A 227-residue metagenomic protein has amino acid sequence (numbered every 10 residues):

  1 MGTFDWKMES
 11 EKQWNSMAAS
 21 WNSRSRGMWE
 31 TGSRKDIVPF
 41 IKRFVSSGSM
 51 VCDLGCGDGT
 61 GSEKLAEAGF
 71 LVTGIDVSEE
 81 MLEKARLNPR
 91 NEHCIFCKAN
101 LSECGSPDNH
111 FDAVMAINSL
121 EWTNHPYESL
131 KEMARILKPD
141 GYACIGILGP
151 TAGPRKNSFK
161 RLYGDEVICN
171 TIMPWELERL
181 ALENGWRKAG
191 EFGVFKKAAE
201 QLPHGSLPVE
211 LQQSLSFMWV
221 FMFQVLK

Functional and structural regions predicted by a protein language model:
M1-V45, K64, M81-K84, N88 (+3 more regions): Conserved class I S-adenosyl-L-methionine
C52, D58-E103: Class I SAM-dependent methyltransferase SAM/SAH-binding core
M115: A conserved beta-strand element that flanks and buttresses the S-adenosyl-L-methionine
N118-S119: Short catalytic micro-motifs in class I SAM-dependent methyltransferases
Y127-P139: A short glycine-rich, Lys/Arg-flanked "PGG" loop and its adjoining helix->strand segment in the class I
C144-T171: Conserved class I S-adenosyl-L-methionine
N157, A189-K227: A C-terminal cap/extension of S-adenosyl-L-methionine-dependent methyltransferases that defines the acceptor-substrate
C169-G185, G190-E191: Short alpha-helix
